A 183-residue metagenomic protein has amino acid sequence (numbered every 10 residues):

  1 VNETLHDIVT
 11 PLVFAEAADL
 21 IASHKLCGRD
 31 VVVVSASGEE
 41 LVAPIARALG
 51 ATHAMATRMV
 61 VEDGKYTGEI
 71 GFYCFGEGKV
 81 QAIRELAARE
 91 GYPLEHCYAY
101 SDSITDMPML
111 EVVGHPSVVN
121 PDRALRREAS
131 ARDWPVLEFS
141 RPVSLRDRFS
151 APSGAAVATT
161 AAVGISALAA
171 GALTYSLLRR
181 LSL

Functional and structural regions predicted by a protein language model:
V1-E3: Extracytoplasmic/periplasmic proteins that interact with beta-lactams or build/remodel peptidoglycan
H6-L183: C-terminal cap/substrate-recognition subdomain and adjoining C-terminal extension of metal-dependent phosphatase-like
